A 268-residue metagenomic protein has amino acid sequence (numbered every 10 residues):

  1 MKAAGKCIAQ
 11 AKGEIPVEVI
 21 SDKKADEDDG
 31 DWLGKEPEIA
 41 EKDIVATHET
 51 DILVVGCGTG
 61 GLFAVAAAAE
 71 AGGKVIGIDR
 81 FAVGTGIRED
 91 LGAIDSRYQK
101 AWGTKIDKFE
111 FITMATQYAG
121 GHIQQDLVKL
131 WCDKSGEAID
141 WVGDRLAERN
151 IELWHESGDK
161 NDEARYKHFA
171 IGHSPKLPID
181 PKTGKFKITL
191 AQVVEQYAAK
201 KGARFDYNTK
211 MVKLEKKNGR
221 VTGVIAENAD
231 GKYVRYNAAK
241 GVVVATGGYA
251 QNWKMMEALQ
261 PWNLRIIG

Functional and structural regions predicted by a protein language model:
M1-I52: Extreme N-terminal leader/targeting segments of oxidoreductases
E18-K23, D133-Y233, A239, N252-K254: Conserved redox-cofactor binding core of oxidoreductases
E49-I52, G60, A71-K74, K200-R204 (+3 more regions): Loop/turn elements at helix/coil->beta-strand transitions in domains of secreted/extracellular proteins
G56-T59, R80: Glycine-rich Rossmann-fold phosphate-binding loop(s) that bind the pyrophosphate of adenine dinucleotide cofactors
L62-A66: Generic hydrophobic/aromatic pocket-lining and core-packing "Φ" positions
A69-R88: Glycine-rich FAD pyrophosphate-binding loop
A93-C132: Glycine-rich active-site loop/strand segments that organize a redox cofactor
A229-K232, N237, G241-G268: Glycine-rich loop(s) and the adjacent beta-strand/alpha-helix scaffold that form part
